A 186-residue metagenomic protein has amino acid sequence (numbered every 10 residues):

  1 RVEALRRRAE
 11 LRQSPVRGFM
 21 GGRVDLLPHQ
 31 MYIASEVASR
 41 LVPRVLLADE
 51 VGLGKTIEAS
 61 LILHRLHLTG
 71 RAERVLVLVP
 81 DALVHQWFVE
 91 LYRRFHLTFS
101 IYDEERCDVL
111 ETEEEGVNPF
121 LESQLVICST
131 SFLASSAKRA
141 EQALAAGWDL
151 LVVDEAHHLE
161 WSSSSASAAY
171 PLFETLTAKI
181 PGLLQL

Functional and structural regions predicted by a protein language model:
R1-A9: Interdomain "pre-motor" coupling segment immediately N-terminal to P-loop NTPase/helicase cores
A9-Q30, S35, K55-E58, H64-T175: SF2 helicase/translocase NTPase motor core, specifically the RecA-like lobe 1 inter-motif segment between Walker
S35-R44: Phosphate-binding P-loop
P43, S123-V126, G182: A generic secondary-structure signal marking the coil-to-beta-strand transition
R44-V45, L150: Active-site alpha-helix of zinc metalloproteases
V45-A48, L76: Short hydrophobic/aromatic beta-strand immediately N-terminal to the Walker A/P-loop
V51: The conserved Walker
K179-L186: Conserved helicase ATPase motor motifs in RecA-like P-loop NTPase domains
